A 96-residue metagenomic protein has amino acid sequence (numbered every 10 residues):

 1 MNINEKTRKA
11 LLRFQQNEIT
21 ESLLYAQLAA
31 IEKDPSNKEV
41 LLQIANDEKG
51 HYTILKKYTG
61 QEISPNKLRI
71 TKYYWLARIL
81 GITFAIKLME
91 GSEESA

Functional and structural regions predicted by a protein language model:
M1-A96: Non-heme di-metal
